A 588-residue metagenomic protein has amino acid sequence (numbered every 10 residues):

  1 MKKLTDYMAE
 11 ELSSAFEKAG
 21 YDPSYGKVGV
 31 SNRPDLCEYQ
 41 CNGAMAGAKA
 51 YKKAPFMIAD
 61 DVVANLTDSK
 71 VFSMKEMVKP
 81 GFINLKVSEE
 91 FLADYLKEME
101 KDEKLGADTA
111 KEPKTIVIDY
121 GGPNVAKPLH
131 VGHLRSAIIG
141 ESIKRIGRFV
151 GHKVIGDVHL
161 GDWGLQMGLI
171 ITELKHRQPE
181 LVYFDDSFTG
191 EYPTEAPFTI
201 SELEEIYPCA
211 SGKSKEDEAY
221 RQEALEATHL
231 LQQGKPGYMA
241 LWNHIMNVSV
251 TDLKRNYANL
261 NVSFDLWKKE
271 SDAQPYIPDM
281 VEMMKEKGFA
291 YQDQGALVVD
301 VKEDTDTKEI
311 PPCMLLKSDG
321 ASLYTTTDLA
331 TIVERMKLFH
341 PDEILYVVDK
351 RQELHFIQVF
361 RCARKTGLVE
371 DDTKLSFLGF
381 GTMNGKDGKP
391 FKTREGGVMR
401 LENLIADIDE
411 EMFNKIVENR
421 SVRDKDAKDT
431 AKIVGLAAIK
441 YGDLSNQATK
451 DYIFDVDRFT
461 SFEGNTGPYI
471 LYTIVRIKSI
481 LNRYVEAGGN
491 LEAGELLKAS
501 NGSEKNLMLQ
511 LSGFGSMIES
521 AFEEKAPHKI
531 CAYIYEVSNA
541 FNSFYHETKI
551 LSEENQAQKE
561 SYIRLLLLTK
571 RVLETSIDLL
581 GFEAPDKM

Functional and structural regions predicted by a protein language model:
M1-A93, A107-M588: Non-catalytic interaction-recognition regions
D94-M99: Short, charged, solvent-exposed linker or helix-capping segments at domain edges/interfaces that act as flexible hinges
